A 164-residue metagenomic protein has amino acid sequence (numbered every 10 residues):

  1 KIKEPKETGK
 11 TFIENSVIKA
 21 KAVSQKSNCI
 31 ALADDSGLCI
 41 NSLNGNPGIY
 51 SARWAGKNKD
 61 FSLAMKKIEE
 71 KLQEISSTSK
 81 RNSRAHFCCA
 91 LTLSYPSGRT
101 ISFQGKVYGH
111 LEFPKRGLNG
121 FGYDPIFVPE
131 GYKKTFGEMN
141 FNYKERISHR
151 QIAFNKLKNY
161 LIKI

Functional and structural regions predicted by a protein language model:
K1-I164: Anionic-ligand binding patches
